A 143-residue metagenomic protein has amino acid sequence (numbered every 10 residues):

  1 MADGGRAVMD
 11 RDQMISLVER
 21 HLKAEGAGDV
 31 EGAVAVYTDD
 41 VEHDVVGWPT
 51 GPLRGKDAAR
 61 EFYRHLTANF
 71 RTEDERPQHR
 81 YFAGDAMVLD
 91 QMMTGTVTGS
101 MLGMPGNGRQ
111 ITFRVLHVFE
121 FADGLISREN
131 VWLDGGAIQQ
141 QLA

Functional and structural regions predicted by a protein language model:
A2-A143: C-terminal and inter-domain tail/linker signature
